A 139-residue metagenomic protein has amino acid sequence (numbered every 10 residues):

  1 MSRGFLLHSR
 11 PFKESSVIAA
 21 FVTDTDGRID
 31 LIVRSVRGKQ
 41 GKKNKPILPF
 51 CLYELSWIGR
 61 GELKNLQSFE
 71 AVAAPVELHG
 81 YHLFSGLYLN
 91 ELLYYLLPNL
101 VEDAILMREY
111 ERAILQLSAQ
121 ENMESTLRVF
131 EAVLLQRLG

Functional and structural regions predicted by a protein language model:
M1-G139: Non-catalytic alpha-helical scaffolds and adjoining flexible linkers that form interface surfaces for assembly
